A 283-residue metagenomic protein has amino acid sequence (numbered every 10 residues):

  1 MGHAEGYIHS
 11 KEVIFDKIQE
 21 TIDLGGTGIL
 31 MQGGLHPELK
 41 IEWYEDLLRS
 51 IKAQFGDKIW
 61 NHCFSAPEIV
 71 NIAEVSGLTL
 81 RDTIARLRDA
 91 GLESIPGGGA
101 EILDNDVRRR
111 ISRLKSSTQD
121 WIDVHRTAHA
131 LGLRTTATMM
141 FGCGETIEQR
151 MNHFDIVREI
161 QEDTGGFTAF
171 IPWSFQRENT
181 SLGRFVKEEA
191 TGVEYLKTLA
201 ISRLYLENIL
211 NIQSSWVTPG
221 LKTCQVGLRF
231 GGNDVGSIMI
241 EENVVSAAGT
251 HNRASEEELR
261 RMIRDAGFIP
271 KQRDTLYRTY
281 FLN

Functional and structural regions predicted by a protein language model:
M1-V13: Canonical Radical SAM [4Fe-4S] cluster-binding loop centered on the CxxxCxxC motif and its immediate flanking residues
A4, D23-H125, A130-T135, C143 (+1 more regions): Conserved SAM/AdoMet-binding glycine-rich loop
E5-I8, R109-K115, R184-E188, G249: Short glycine-enriched, charge-decorated loop/helix-capping segments at active-site entrances that position
E12-D23, V124: Short, charged beta->alpha transition segments
I14, Y44, L80, W121 (+2 more regions): Aromatic/hydrophobic pocket-lining residues that form the small-molecule binding cavity in soluble enzyme cores
I18, Y44-K52, I84-A85, I122-H125 (+5 more regions): Generic structural signal for well-ordered alpha-helices, preferentially at hydrophobic/aromatic core positions
I22, F154-N283: Auxiliary Fe-S-binding modules of radical SAM enzymes
N71, V75-I84, G144-R158, P219-F230: Catalytic cores of alpha/beta
